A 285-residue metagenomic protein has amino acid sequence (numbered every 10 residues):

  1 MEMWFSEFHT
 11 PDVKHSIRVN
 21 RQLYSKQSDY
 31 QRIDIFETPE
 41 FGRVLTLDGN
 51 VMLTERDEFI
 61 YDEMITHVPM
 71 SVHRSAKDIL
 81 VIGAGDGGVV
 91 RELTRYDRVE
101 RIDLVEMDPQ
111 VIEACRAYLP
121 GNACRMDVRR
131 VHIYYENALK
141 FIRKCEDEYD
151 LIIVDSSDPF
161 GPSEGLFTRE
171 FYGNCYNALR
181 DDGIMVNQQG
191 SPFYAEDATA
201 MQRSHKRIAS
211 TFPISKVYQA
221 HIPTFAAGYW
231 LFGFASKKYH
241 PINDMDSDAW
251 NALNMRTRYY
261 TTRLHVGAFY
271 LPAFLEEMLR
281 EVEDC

Functional and structural regions predicted by a protein language model:
M1-D34, A227-C285: SAM/dcSAM-binding transferase cores
M1-M52, D57-E63, V68-M70, R74: N-terminal accessory segments
E2-W4, S28, L53-D182, Y194-M201 (+1 more regions): The AdoMet/dcAdoMet-binding core of the Class I SAM-like
N50, Q189-G190: Glycine- and acidic
Y172-G173, A198-Q219, G233: Conserved Class I S-adenosyl-L-methionine
D182-Q189: Conserved beta-strand signature within the Rossmann-like core of class I S-adenosyl-L-methionine
A220-T224: Short proline/glycine-enriched turn/loop segments at secondary-structure junctions
